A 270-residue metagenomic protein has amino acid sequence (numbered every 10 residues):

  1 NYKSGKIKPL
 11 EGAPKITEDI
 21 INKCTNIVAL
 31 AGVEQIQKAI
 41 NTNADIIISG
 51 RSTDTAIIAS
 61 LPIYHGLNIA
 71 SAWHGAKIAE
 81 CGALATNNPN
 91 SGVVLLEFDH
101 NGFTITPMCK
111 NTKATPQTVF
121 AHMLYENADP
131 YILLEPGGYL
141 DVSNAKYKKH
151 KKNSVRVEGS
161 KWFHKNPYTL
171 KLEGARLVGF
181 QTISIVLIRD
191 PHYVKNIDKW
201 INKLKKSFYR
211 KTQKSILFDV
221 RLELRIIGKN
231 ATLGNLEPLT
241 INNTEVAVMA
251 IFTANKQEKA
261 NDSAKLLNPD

Functional and structural regions predicted by a protein language model:
N1, S52-T53, K229: Short, ordered loop/turn segments at secondary-structure junctions
Y2-S49: An acidic, phosphate/nucleotide-engaging active-site surface
T25-V28, K38, D45-I47, A76-K77 (+4 more regions): Structural motif
A29-L30, K38-N41, I46, L67-S71 (+5 more regions): Solvent-exposed alpha-helices and their adjacent loops that cap or buttress functional pockets in soluble metabolic
A31-Q35, T42, I69-W73, T118 (+6 more regions): Conserved active-site and cofactor/substrate-binding residues in soluble primary-metabolism enzymes
T53-L67: Short Gly/Thr/Asp-enriched flexible loops that form oxyanion-binding sites at enzyme active sites
A76-D198: A conserved active-site cap/scaffold subdomain adjacent to cofactor or substrate pockets
Y168-D270: C-terminal non-catalytic interaction/assembly regions of soluble proteins
